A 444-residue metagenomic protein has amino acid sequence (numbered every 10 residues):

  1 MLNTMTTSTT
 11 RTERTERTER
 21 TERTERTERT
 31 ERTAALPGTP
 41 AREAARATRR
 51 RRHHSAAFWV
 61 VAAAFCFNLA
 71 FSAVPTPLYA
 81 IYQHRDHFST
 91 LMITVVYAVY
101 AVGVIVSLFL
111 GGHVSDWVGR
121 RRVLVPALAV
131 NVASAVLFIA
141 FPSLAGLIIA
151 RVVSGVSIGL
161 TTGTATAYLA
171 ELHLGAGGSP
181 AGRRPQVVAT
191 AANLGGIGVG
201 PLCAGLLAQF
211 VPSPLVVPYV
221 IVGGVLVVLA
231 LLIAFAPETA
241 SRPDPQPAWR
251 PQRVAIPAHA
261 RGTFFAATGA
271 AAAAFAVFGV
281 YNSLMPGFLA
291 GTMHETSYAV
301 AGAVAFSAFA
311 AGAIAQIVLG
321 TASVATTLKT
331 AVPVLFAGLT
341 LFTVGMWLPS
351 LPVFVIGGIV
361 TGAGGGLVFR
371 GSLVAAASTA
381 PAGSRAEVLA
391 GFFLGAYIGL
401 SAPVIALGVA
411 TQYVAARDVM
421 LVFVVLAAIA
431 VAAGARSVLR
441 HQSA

Functional and structural regions predicted by a protein language model:
V95-G112, T162, T166, S307-V318: Central cavity-lining transmembrane alpha-helices of secondary-active solute carriers, predominantly the Major
I105-A145: Conserved MFS/SLC helix-loop-helix module at the cytosolic interface between two early adjacent transmembrane helices
A145-S157, P352-V360: Paired small-residue
A150-A191: Cytoplasmic helix-loop-helix junction between adjacent transmembrane helices in 12-TM secondary transporters
V187-A234: Helix-loop-helix hairpin linking two adjacent transmembrane segments in secondary transporters
V300-V324, G338: Transmembrane alpha-helices of Major Facilitator/SLC transporters
T327-R370: C-terminal transmembrane helical hairpin of 12-TM major facilitator-type secondary transporters
L373-D418, F423: A late C-terminal transmembrane helix in Major Facilitator Superfamily
